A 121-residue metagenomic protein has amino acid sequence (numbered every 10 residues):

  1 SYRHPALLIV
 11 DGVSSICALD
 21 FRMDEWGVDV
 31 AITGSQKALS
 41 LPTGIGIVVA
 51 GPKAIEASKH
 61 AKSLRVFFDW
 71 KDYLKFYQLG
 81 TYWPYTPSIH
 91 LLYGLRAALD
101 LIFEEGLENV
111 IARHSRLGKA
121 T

Functional and structural regions predicted by a protein language model:
S1-M23: Catalytic PLP-binding core of fold-type I/II PLP enzymes
Y2-P5, W26-V28, T43-I45: Short coil/turn connectors at secondary-structure junctions
L8-G12, A31-G34, L41: General beta-strand structural signal in soluble alpha/beta enzymes
D11-V13, D29-V30, Y82, R96: Mixed-charge, polar/low-complexity N-terminal
M23-Q36: Conserved active-site segment immediately N-terminal to the catalytic lysine that forms the internal aldimine
Q36-A120: Active-site C-terminal subdomain of aminotransferase-like
